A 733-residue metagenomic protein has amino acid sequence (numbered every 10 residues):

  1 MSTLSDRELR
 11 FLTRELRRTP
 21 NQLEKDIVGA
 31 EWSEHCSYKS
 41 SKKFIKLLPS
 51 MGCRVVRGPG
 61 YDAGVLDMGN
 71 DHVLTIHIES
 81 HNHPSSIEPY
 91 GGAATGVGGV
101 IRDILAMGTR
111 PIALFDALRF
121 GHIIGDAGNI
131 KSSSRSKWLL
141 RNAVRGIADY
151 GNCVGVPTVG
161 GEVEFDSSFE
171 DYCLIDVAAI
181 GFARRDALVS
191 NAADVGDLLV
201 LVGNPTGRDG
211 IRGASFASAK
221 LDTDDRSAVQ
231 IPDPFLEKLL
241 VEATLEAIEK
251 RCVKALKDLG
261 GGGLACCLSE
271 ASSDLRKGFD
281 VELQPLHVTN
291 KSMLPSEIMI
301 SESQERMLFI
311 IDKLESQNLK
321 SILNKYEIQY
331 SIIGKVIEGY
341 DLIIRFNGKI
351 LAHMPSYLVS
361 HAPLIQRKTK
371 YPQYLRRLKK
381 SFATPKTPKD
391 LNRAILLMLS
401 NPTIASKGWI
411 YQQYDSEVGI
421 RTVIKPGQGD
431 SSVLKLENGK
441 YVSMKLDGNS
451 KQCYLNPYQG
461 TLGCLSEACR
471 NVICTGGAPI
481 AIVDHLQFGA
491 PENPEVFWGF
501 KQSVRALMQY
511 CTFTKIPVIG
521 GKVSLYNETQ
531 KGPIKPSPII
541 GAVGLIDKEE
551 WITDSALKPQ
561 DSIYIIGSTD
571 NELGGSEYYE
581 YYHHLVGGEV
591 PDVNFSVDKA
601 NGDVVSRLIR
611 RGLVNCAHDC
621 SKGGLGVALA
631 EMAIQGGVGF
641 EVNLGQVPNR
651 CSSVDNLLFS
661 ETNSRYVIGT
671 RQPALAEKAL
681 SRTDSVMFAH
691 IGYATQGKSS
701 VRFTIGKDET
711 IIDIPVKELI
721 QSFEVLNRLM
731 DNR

Functional and structural regions predicted by a protein language model:
M1-S2, D6-E8, E15-K25, D171-C173 (+9 more regions): Glycine-/charge-enriched secondary-structure boundary and capping motifs
L12-T13, G52: Feature marks proteins synthesized as precursors that undergo proteolytic processing into two chains
E31-W32, E661: Acyltransferase loading domain of fatty acid and polyketide assembly lines
W32, C36, K42-T95, G99-I101 (+6 more regions): Non-catalytic terminal/interface segments that mediate subunit docking, oligomerization, and allosteric communication
Y61-Y326, V336-Y340, R345, Q459 (+7 more regions): Mobile "lid/hinge" segments at catalytic clefts and subdomain interfaces of large enzymes
